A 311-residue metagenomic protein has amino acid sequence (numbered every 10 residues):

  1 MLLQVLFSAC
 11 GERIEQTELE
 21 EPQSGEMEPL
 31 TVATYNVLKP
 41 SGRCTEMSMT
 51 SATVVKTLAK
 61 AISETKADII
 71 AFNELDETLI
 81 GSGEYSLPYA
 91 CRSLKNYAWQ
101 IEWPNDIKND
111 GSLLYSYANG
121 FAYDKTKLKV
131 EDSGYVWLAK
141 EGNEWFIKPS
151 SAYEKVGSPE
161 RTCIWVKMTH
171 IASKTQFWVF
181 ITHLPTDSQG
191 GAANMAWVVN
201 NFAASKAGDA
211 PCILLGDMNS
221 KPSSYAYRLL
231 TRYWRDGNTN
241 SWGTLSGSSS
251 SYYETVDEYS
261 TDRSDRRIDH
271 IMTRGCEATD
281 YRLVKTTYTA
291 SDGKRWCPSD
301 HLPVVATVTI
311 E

Functional and structural regions predicted by a protein language model:
L6-A9: C-terminal motif of bacterial Sec signal peptides marking the signal peptidase cleavage site
G11-S93, W99, P104-Y117, F177 (+2 more regions): N-terminal, active-site-proximal structural segment of metallo-dependent hydrolase catalytic domains
S24-M27, S63-E64, R92-K95, S112-S116 (+5 more regions): Extracellular/periplasmic catalytic domains that process cell-envelope and extracellular macromolecules
T31-V37, L58-G83, A122, V166 (+4 more regions): Active-site beta-strand/loop signature of hydrolases that rely on acidic residues for catalysis
A33-P40, F72-D76, Q100-D106, Y123-K125 (+8 more regions): Active-site-proximal beta-strand/loop segments in catalytic clefts of secreted hydrolases
R43-S48, E74-T78, A152, I181-S188 (+1 more regions): Second-shell loop/turn segments in exported
L75-Q176, L283-V284: Structured beta-strand-rich core segments of catalytic domains in phosphoester-bond hydrolases
K127, A193, A203-I213, S220-E311: Metal-dependent phosphoester-hydrolase catalytic domains
